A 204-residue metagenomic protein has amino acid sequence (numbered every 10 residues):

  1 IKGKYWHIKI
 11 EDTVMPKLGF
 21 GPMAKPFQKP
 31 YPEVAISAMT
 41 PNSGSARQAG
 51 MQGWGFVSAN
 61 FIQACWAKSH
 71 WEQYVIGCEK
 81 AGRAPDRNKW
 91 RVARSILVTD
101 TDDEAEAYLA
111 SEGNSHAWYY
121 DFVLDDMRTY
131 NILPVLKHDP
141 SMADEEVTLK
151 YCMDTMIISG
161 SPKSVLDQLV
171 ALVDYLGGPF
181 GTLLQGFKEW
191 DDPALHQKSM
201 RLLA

Functional and structural regions predicted by a protein language model:
I1-Q52: Internal, glycine-rich beta/alpha segment that forms the wall or movable "lid" of small-molecule/cofactor binding
I10-E11, I96-V98: Glycine-rich, aromatic-flanked loop segments that form ligand/cofactor-binding clefts across common enzyme folds
E33-V34, G55, K89-W90: Structural motif
I36-A38, R94, D100: Pocket-edge structural micro-motifs
Q48-V57, L176: Glycine-enriched alpha-helix->loop->beta-strand junction motifs that scaffold or abut catalytic
S58-N60, A64-V75, E79-K80, D86-K89 (+2 more regions): C-terminal amphipathic alpha-helical "assembly" element that mediates oligomerization/partner interfaces or acts as
